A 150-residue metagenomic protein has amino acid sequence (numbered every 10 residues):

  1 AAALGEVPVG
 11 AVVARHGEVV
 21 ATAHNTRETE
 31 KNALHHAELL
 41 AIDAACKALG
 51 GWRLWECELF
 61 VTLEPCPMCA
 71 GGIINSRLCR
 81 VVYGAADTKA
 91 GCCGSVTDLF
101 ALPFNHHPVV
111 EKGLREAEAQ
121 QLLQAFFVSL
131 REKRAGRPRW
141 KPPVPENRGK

Functional and structural regions predicted by a protein language model:
A1-L4, M68, G72-K150: Zinc-dependent deaminase
G5-V9, W55: Short, basic and Ser/Thr-rich N-terminal targeting/leader segments
V9-G17: Short beta-strand scaffold segments in enzyme catalytic cores
A11, G50-G51, F100-L102: Short secondary-structure boundary/capping segments
V20-R27, H107: Short beta->alpha transition motifs characteristic of CBS
E28-T29, G84: Histidine/lysine/aspartate-rich catalytic loop segments that bind and position anionic ligands
K31-H35, L39-S76, R80: Helix-adjacent hinge/juxtasegments
